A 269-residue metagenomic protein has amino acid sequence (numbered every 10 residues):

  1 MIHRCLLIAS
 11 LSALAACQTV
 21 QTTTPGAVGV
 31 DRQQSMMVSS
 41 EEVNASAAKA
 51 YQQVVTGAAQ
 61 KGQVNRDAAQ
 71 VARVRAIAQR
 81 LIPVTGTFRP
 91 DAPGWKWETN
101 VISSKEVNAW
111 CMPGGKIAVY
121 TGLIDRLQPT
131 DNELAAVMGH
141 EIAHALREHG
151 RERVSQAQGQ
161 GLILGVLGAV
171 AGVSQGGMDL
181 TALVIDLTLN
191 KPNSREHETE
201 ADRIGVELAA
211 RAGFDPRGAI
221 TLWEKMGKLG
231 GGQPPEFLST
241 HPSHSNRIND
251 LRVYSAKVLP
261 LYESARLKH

Functional and structural regions predicted by a protein language model:
I2-C5, C17-H269: A Zn2+-metalloprotease active-site environment signal
